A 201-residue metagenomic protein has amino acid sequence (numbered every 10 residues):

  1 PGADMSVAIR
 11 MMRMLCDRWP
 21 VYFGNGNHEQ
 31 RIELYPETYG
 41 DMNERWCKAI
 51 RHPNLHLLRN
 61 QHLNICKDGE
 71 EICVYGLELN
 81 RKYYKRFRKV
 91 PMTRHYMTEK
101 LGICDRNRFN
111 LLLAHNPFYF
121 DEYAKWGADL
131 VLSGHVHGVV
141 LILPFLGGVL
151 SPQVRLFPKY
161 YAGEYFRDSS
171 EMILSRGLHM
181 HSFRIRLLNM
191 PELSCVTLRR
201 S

Functional and structural regions predicted by a protein language model:
P1, N27-Q30, Q61-H62, L77-N80 (+3 more regions): Active-site metal-binding loops of divalent metal-dependent hydrolases
P1-A3, Q30-D41, R81-P91, F145-F157 (+1 more regions): Acidic/histidine-rich helix-loop elements that form or flank divalent-metal/phosphate-binding sites at the catalytic
P1-C66: Core catalytic region of metal-dependent phosphoesterases/phosphodiesterases, especially metallo-beta-lactamase-like
R13, F23, L111, N116-S194: Conserved beta-sheet core of the metallophosphoesterase superfamily
W46-R51, Y75-G76, N80-K82, I185-V196: Short, electropositive alpha-helical surface patch
N54, E71, G127-V131: Glycine-enriched alpha-helix->loop->beta-strand junction motifs that scaffold or abut catalytic
L55-H56, H62-V74, N107, F166-M172 (+1 more regions): Beta-strand-turn-beta hairpins that frame and shape the catalytic cleft of phosphate-ester-processing enzymes
K100-L112: Short beta-strand/loop segments at the ligand-binding rim of alpha/beta enzyme cores
